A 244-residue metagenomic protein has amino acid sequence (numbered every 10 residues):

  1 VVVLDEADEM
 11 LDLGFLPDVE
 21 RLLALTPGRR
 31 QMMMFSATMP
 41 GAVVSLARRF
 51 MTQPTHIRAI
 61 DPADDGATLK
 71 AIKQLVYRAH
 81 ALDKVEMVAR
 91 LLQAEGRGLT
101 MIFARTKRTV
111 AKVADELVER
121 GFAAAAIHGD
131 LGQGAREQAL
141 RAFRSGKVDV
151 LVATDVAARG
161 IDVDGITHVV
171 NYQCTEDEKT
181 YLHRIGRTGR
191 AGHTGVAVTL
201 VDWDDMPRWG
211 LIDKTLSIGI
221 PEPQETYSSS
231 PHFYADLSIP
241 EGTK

Functional and structural regions predicted by a protein language model:
V1-K244: Conserved helicase RecA-like core
